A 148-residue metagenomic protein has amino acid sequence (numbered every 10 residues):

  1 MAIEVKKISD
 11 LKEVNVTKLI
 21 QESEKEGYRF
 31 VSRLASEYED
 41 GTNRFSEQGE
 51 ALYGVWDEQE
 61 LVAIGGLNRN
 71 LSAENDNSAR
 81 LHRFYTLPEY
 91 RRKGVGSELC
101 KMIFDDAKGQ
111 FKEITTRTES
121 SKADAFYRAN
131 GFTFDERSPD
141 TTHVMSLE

Functional and structural regions predicted by a protein language model:
M1-T17: Conserved N-terminal entry element of GNAT/NAT acetyltransferase domains
D10, I20-T42: Conserved GNAT-fold acetyl-CoA-binding loop/helix
T42-G54, R80: A short helix-loop-beta-strand connector motif used in the catalytic cores of GNAT acetyltransferases and, in some
G54, E60-R69, R80, Y85: Conserved beta-strand in the GNAT
N70-L81, R91: A conserved beta-turn-beta hairpin within the catalytic core of GNAT-like acetyltransferases that forms part
T86, R92-D105, A129: Conserved acetyl-CoA-binding loop-helix of GNAT-fold acetyltransferases
I114-A125, D140-T142: Conserved beta-strand-loop-alpha-helix junction that forms the acyl-donor binding cleft
R128-S138: Conserved acetyl-CoA-binding loop of GNAT-fold acetyltransferases
